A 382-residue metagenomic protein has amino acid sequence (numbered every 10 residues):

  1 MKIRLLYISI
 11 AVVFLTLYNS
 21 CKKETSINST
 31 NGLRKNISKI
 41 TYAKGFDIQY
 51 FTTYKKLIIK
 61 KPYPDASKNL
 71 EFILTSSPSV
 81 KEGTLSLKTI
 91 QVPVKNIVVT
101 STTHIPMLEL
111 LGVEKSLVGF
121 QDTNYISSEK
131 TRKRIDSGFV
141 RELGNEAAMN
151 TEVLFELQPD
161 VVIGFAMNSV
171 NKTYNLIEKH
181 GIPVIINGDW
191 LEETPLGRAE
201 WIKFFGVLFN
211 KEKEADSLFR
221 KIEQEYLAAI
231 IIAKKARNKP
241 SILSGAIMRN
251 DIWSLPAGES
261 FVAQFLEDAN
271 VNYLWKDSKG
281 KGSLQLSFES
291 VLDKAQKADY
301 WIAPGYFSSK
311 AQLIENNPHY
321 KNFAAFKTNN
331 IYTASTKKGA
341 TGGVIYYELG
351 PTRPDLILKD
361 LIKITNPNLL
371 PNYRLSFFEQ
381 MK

Functional and structural regions predicted by a protein language model:
M1-S29: Bacterial Sec-dependent N-terminal signal peptides
C21-I105, E214-L243, A311, K327 (+2 more regions): Bacterial Sec-exported substrate-binding components of ABC uptake systems
K55, Y63-F155, V161-A166: A short, structured surface patch at a secondary-structure boundary
P93, T103-M107, V113, N150 (+10 more regions): Stable alpha-helical elements in mature extracytoplasmic
V98-V99, S116-F120, V161-F165, V184-N187 (+5 more regions): Structural recognition of the beta-strand scaffold that forms the well-ordered cores of secreted hydrolase catalytic
F139, D160-I163, V170-D251, K276-D277 (+1 more regions): Extracytoplasmic substrate-binding proteins
Y226-N317: Flexible, glycine-rich surface segments
W275, K281-P371, F377-K382: C-terminal soluble interaction/assembly domains
